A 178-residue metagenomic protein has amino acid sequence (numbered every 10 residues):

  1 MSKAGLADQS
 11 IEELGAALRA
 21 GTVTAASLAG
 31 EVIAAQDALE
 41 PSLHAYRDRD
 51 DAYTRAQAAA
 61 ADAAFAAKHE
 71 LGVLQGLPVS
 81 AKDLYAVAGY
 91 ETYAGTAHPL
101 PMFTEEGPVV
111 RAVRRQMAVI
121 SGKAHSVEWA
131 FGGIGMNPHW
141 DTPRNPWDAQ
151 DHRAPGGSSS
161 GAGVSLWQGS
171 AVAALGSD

Functional and structural regions predicted by a protein language model:
M1-A56: An N-terminal boundary/leader segment
E13, E31, A60, P108 (+1 more regions): Alpha-helical scaffold segments in soluble metabolic enzymes
L14-L18, A61, A162: Generic hydrophobic alpha-helical segments
A52-A59, M117-A118, V127: Long amphipathic alpha-helix in the N-terminal Rossmann-like dinucleotide-binding domain of NAD(P)-dependent
A58-D62, A86: Glycine-rich loop at the start of a catalytic domain that most often binds anionic cofactors/ligands
A61-P78: Immediate post-signal peptide segment of exported/extracytoplasmic ligand-binding proteins
L74-S177: Short glycine/serine-rich loop/turn segments
